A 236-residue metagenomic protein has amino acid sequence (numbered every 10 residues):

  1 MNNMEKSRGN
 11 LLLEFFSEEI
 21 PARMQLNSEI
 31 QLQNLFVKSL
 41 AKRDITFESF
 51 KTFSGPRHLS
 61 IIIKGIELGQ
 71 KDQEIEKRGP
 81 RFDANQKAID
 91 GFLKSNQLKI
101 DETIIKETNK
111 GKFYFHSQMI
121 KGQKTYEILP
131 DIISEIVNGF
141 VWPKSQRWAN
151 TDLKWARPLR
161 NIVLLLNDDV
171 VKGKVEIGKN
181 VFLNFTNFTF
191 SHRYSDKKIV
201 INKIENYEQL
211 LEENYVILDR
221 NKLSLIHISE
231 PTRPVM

Functional and structural regions predicted by a protein language model:
N2-K77: N-terminal-proximal low-complexity accessory segments that begin disordered and transition into the first
I20, M24-L32, P80-A88, K121-I132 (+1 more regions): Short amphipathic alpha-helical segments
L26-N34, E74-I89, V170-V216: Extended active-site and interfacial segments that coordinate phosphate-rich ligands in large catalytic machineries
Q31, L35, S39, I132-G139 (+1 more regions): Generic, well-ordered alpha-helical scaffold segments in large soluble proteins
I45-S49, D101-E102, V141-N150: Active-site phosphate-binding and catalytic loops of NTP-dependent enzymes
P56-K121, S134: Phosphate/adenylate-binding "loop-and-lid" substructures adjacent to NTP/NAD/dNTP-binding pockets in NTP-dependent
G122-G178: Extended, Lys/Arg-enriched charged tracts that mediate electrostatic binding to polyanionic substrates
I226-M236: Single conserved hydrophobic/aromatic residue that forms the stacking wall/gate of nucleotide- or nucleobase-binding
